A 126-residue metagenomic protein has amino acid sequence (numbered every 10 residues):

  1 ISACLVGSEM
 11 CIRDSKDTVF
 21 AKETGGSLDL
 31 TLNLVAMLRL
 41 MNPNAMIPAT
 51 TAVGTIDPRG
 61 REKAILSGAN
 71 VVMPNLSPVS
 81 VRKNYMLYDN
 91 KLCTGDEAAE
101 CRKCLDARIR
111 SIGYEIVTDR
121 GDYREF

Functional and structural regions predicted by a protein language model:
I1-G7, C11-I12: Single conserved hydrophobic/aromatic residue that forms the stacking wall/gate of nucleotide- or nucleobase-binding
I12-F126: Auxiliary Fe-S-binding modules of radical SAM enzymes
